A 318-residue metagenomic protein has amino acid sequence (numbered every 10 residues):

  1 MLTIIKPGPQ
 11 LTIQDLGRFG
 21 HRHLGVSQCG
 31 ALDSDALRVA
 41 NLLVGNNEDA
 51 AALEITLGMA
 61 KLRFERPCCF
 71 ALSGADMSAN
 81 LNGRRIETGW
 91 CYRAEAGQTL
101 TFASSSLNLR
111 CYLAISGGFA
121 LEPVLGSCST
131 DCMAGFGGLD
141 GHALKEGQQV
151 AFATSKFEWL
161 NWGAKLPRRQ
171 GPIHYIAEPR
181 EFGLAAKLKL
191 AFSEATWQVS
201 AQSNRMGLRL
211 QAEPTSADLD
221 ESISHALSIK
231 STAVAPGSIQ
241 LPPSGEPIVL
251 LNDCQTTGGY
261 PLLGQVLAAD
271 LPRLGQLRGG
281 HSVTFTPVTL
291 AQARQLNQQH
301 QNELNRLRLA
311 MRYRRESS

Functional and structural regions predicted by a protein language model:
M1-S318: Conserved "landmark" site that anchors the functional core of diverse proteins
